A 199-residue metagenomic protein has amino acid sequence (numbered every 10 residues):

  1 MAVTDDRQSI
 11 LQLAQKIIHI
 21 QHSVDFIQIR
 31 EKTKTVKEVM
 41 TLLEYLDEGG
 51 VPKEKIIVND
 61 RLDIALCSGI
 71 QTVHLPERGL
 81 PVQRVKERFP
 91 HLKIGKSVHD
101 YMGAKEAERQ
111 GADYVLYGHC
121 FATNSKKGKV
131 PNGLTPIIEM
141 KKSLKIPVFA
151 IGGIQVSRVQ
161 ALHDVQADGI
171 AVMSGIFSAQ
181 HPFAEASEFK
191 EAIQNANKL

Functional and structural regions predicted by a protein language model:
M1-Y114, E139, K145-I146, Q155-Q160 (+1 more regions): Conserved N-terminal beta1-alpha1 strand-loop-helix module at the mouth
F26-R30, L116-A122, I170-V172: Short beta-strands and strand-loop turn motifs
D63, T135, A171: Active-site phosphate/pyrophosphate-handling residues
A65, F121-K127: A short acidic, helix-capping loop that chelates divalent metal ions and anchors anionic groups
H119-C120, G133, G153, G175-I176: Residue-level preference for alpha-helix termini and adjacent loops
K127-N132, I137-I138: Substrate-recognition "cap/lid" segment bordering the active-site pocket of phosphatases
F149-I154, I170-S174: Glycine-rich beta-strand-to-loop/alpha-helix junction loops that act as flexible
V165-D168: As written
